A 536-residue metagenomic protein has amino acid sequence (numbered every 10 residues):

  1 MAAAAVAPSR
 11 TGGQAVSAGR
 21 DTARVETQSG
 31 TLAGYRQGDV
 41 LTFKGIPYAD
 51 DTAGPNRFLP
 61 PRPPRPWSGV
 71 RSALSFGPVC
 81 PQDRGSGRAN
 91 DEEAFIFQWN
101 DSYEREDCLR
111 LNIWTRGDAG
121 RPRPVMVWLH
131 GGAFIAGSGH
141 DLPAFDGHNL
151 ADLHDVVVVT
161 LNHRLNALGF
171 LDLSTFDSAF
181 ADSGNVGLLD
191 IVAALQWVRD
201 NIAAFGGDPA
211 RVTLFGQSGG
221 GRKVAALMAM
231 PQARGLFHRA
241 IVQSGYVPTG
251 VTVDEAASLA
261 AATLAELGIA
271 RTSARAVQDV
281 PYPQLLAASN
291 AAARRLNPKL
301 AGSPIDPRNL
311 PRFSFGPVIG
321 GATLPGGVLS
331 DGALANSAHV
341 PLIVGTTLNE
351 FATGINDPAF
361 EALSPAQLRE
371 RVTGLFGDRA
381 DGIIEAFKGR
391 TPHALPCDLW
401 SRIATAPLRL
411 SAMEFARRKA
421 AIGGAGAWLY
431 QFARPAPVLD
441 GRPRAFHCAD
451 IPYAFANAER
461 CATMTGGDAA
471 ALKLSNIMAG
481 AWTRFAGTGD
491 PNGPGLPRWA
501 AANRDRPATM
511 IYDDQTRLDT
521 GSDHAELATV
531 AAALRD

Functional and structural regions predicted by a protein language model:
M1-G13: N-terminal export signals
R10-N185, P209, P311, M464-M478 (+2 more regions): Non-catalytic accessory segments of hydrolases
S86, R409-D536: Mobile gating loops/cap/lid regions near enzyme active sites that modulate substrate access
F97, D200, R234, Q243-E370 (+1 more regions): Substrate-access "cap/lid" subdomains that shape and gate the entrance to catalytic or ligand-binding pockets
G131, V186-D190, S218-G221: Active-site loop->helix "elbow" adjoining a glycine-rich segment at hydrolase catalytic centers
A181-A203, A261: Alpha/beta-hydrolase active-site loop
G206-Q217: Alpha/beta-hydrolase fold nucleophile elbow
G221-A233: Short glycine-enriched nucleophile-adjacent loop and the immediately C-terminal alpha-helix near the catalytic center
